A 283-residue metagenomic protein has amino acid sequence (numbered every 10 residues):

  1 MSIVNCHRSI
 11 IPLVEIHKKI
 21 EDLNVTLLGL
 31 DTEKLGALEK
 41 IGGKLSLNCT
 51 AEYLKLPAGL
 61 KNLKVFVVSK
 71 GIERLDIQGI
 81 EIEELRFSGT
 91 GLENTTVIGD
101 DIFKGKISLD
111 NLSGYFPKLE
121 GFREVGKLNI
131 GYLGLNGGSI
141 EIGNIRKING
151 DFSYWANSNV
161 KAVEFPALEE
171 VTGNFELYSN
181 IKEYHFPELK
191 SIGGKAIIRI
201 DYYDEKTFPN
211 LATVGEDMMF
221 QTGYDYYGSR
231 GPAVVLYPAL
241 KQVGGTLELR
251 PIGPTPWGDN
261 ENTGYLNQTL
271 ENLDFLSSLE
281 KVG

Functional and structural regions predicted by a protein language model:
M1-I11, H17-A37, G42-K118, E124-E141 (+5 more regions): Concave beta-strand-loop units of leucine-rich repeat
I145: Substrate-binding/specificity loop regions of serine endopeptidase catalytic domains, predominantly subtilases
E164-A167: Intrinsically disordered, low-complexity repeat regions of secreted/extracellular protein precursors
A212: A contiguous, well-structured "functional interface" segment within a domain
